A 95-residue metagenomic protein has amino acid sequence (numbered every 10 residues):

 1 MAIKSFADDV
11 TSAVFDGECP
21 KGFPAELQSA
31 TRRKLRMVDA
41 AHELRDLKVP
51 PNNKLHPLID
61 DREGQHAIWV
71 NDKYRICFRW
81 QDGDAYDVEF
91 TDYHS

Functional and structural regions predicted by a protein language model:
M1-A2, P24, H42-R45, L55-H56 (+1 more regions): Intrinsically disordered, low-complexity boundary segments flanking structured domains
M1-K34: Arg/Lys-rich, positively charged N-terminal/basic patches that mediate binding to nucleic acids
A2, V10, C19, E43 (+2 more regions): Glycine-rich, flexible loop/turn motifs
K4, Q28-T31, L47-P51, W69-N71: Generic structural signal for well-ordered secondary structure
V38: Conserved phosphate-interacting/catalytic interface
H42-H66: A short, surface-exposed loop/turn module that caps and links secondary-structure elements
L58-I59, H66-S95: Enriched for short, Lys/Arg-rich terminal
